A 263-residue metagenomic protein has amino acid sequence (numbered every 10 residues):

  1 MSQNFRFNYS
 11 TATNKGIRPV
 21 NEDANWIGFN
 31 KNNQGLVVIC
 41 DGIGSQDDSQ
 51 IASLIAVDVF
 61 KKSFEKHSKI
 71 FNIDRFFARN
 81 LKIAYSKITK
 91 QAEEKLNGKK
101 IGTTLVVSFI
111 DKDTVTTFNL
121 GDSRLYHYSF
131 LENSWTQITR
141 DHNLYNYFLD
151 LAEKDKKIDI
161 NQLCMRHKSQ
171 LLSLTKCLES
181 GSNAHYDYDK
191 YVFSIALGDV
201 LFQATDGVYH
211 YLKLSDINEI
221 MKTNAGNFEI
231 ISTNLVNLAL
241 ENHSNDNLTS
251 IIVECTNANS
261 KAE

Functional and structural regions predicted by a protein language model:
M1-E263: PP2C/PPM-type serine/threonine phosphatase catalytic domain
